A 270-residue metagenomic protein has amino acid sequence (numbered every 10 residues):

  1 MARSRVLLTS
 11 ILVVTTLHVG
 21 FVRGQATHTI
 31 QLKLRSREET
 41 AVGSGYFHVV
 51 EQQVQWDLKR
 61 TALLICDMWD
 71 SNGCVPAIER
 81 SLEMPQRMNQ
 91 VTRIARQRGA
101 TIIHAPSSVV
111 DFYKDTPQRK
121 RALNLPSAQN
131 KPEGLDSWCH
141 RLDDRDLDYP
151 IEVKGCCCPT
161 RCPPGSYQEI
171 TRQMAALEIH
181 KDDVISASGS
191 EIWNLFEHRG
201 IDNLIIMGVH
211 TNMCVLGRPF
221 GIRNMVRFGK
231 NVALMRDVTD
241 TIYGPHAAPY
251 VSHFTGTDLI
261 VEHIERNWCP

Functional and structural regions predicted by a protein language model:
M1-L8: Bacterial N-terminal signal peptides that target proteins for export
T9-H18: Bacterial N-terminal signal peptides
G20-G24: Sec/Tat signal peptide C-region and signal peptidase I cleavage site
Q25-A62, E79-S81, N89-R93, Q97-G99 (+2 more regions): Active-site-adjacent betaalpha module
T61-P76: Acidic/histidine-rich, surface-exposed loop or edge segments in extracytoplasmic proteins
L63-I65, T101-H104: Short, conserved beta-strand segments within well-ordered enzyme catalytic domains that often line or immediately flank
M68, H104-S107, R236: A cross-domain feature marking catalytic cores of carbohydrate-active enzymes and several ubiquitous metabolic/repair
P85: Catalytic domains of riboflavin
